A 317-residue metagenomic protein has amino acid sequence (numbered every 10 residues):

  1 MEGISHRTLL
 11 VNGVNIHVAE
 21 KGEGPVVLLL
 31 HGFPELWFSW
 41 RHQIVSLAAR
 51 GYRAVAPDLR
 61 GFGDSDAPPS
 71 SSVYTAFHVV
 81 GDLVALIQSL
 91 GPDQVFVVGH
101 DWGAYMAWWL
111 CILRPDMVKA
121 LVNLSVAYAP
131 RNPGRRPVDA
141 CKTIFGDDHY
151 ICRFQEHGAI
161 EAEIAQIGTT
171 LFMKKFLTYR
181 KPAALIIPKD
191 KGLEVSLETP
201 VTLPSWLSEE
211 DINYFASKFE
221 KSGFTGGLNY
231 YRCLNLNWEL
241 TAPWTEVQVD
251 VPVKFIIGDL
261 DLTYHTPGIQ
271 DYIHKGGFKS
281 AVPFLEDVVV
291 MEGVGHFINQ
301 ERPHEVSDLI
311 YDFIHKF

Functional and structural regions predicted by a protein language model:
M1-R7, K316-F317: Basic/polar N-terminal segments that are highly enriched at the extreme N-terminus, encompassing both cleavable
E2-S5, N15-I16, V26, F62-V98 (+2 more regions): Flexible "cap/lid" subdomain of the alpha/beta-hydrolase fold that forms the substrate-access gate
V14-A67: Conserved HGGG/HGGXW glycine-rich cap/lid loop of the alpha/beta-hydrolase fold
L29, A56-P57, G99, N123 (+1 more regions): Conserved SAM-binding loop
F33, W37-W40, W102, W108 (+3 more regions): Signature tryptophan residues that serve as conserved aromatic anchors
P283-F317: Catalytic active-site module of serine/aspartate enzymes centered on a nucleophile-bearing elbow/loop
